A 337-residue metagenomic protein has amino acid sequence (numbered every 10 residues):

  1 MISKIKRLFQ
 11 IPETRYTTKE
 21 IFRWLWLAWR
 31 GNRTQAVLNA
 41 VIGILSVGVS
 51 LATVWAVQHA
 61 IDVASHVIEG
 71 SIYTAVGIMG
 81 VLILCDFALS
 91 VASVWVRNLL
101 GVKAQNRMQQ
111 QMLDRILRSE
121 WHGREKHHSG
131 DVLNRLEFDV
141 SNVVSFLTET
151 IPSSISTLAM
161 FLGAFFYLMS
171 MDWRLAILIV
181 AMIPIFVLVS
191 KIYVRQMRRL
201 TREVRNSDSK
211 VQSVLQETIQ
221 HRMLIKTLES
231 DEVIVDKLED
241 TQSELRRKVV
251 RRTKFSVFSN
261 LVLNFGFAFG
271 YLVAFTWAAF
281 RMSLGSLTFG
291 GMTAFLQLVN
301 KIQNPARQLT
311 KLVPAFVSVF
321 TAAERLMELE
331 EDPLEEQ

Functional and structural regions predicted by a protein language model:
M1-S50, S65-I78, S93-R97, G101 (+6 more regions): Membrane-integrated ABC transporters
I2-T14, V102, Q110-N134, F138-V140 (+3 more regions): Short intracellular "coupling" helices and adjacent cytoplasmic loop segments at the cytosolic face of multi-pass
K6, T34-H59, A75-M79, R97-N98 (+6 more regions): Alpha-helical segments in transporter systems
W26-T34, W121-H122, F138-L147, I151 (+5 more regions): An intracellular "coupling" helix at the cytosolic face of ABC transporter transmembrane type-1 domains
G31, Q35-G48, M79-L82, D86 (+3 more regions): Transmembrane helices of ABC transporter permease
T53-V57, S93, R97, M112 (+7 more regions): Hydrophobic/aromatic residues in alpha-helical transmembrane segments
I78-S90, I183-V187, S256-G270, T276-W277 (+1 more regions): Hydrophobic alpha-helical segments in the permease module
S230, K254, I302-L329: Cytosolic ends of transmembrane helices, especially the final helix of ABC transmembrane type-1 domains
